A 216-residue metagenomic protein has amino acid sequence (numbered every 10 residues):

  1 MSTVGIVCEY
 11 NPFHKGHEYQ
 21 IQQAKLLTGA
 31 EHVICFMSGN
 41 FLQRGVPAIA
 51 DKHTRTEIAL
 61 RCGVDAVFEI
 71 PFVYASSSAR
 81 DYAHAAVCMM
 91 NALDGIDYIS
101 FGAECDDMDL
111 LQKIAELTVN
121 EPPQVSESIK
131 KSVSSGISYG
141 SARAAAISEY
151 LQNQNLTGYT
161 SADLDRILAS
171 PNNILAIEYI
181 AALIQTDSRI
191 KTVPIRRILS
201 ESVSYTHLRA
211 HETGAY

Functional and structural regions predicted by a protein language model:
M1-V4: Extreme N-terminal starter segment of soluble prokaryotic enzymes
E9, S38, R197: Cofactor-binding loop segments of dinucleotide-utilizing enzymes, especially the Rossmann-like FAD- and NAD(P)+-binding
P12-Y19, Q23-R166: N-terminal Rossmann-like or analogous alpha/beta NTP/dinucleotide-binding catalytic cores that position adenine
G63, I180-I190: A structural motif corresponding to the C-terminal end of an alpha-helix and its immediate exit/capping segment
A142, S148-E149, L168-A182: Extended catalytic-interface subdomain
L164-S170, V203-Y205: Active-site rim elements
V193, R197-S200, S204: Acidic catalytic cores of enzymes that act on phosphate-bearing nucleotides/polynucleotides
T206-T213: Conserved small/polar residues in nucleotide/adenosyl-binding loops
